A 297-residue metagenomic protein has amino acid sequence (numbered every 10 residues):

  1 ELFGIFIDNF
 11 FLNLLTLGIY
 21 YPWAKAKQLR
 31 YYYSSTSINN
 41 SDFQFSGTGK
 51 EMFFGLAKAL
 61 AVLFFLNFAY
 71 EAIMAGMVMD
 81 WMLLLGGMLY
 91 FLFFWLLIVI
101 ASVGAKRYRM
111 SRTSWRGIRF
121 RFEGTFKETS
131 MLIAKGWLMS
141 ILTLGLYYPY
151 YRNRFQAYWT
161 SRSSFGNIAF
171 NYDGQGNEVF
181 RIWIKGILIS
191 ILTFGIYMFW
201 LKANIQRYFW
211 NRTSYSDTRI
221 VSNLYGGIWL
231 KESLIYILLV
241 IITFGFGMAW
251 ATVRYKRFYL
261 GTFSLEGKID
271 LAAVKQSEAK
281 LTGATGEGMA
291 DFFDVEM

Functional and structural regions predicted by a protein language model:
E1-N9, W23-A57, G104-G136, Y151-I184 (+2 more regions): Membrane-interface extramembranous regions at the lipid-water interface
F6-K27, W95, V99, I133-N153 (+2 more regions): Hydrophobic, aromatic-rich membrane-embedded alpha-helical segments
D8-L12, A61, A69: Hydrophobic alpha-helical transmembrane segments of multi-pass membrane transport/permease proteins
K25, L66-F94, K202, K231 (+3 more regions): Membrane-helix interface segments in multi-pass membrane proteins
S46, A59-L66: N-terminal accessory alpha/beta regions
L84-K106, M110-S111, W115-I118: Internal, well-ordered alpha/beta segment that forms a basic, Gly-enriched binding/recognition surface
S130-W137, I141, L234, I241-T243 (+1 more regions): Acidic, Ser/Thr-rich low-complexity segments on the non-lumenal side of membrane proteins
